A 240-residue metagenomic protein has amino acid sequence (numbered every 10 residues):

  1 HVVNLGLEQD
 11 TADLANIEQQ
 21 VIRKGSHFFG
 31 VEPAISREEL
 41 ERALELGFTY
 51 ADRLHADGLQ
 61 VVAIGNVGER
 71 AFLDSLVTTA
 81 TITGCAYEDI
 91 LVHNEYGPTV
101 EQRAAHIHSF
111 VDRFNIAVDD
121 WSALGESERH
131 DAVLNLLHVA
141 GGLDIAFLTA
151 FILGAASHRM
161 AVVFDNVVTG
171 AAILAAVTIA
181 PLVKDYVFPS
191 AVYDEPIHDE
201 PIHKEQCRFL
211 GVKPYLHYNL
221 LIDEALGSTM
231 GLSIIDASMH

Functional and structural regions predicted by a protein language model:
H1-H240: N-terminal loops that bind phosphate or other acidic moieties and the adjacent beta-alpha structural core
